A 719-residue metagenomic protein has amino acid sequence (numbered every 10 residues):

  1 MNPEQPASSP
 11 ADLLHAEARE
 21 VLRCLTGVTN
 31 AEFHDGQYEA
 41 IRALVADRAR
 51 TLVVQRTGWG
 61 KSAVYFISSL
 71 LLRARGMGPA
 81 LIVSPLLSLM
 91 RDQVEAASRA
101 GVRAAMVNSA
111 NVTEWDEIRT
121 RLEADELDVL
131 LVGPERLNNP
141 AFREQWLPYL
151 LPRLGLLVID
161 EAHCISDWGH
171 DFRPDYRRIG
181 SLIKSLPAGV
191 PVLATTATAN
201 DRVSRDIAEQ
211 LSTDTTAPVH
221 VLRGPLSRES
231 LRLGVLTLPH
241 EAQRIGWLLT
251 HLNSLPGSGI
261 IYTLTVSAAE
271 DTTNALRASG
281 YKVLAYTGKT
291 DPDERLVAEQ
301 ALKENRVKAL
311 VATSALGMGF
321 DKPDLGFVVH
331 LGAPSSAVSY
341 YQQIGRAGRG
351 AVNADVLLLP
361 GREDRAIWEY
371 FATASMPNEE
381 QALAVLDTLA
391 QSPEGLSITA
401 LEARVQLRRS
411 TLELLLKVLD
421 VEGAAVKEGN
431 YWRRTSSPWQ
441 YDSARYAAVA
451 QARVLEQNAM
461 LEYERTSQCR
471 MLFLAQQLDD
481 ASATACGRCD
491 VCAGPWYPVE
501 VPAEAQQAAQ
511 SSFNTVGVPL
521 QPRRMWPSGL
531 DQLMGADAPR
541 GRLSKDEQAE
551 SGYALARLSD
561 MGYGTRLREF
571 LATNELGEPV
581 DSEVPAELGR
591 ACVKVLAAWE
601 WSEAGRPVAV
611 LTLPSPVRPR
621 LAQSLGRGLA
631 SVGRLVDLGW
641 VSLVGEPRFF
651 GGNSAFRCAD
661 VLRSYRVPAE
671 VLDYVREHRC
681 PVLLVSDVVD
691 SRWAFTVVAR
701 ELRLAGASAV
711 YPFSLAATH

Functional and structural regions predicted by a protein language model:
P6, D12-H15, E20-L25, D35-S62 (+6 more regions): Helicase motor core with emphasis on the C-terminal RecA-like subdomain
F66-I67, L71, D206, S624 (+3 more regions): Active-site signature of alpha/beta-hydrolase-fold catalytic machinery across serine- and Asp/Cys-nucleophile hydrolases
S109, G224-L226, G288, L611-T612 (+1 more regions): A short, structured active-site edge motif that brings together acidic residues
L231, S512-A609, P619, Q623 (+3 more regions): Active-site-facing substrate-recognition patch
V307, A333-Q342, G348-S551: C-terminal accessory region of SF2 helicases/translocases
R346-N353, W601, G633, L704-A707: Arginine/glycine-rich "motif VI" loop of SF2 helicases in the C-terminal RecA-like domain
A493, S512, T696-H719: PRPP-dependent phosphoribosyltransferase catalytic core
L684-V688, R692: DG-centered beta-turn motif at the end of beta-strands
